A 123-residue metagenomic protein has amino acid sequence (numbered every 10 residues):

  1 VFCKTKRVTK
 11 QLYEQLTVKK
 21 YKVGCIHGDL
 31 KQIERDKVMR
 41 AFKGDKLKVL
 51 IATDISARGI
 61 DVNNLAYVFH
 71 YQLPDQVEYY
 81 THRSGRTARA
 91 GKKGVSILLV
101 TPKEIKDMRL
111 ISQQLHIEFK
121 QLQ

Functional and structural regions predicted by a protein language model:
V1-Q123: Conserved helicase RecA-like core
